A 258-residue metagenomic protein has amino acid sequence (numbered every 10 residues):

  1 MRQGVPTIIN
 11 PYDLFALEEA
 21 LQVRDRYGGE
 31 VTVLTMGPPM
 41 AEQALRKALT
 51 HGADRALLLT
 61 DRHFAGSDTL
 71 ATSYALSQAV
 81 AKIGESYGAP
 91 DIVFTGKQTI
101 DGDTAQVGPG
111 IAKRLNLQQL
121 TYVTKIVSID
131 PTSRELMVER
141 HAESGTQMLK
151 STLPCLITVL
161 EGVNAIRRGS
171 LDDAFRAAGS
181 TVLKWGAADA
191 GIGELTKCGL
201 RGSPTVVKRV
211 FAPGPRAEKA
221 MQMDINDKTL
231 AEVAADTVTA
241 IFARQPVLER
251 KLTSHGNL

Functional and structural regions predicted by a protein language model:
R2-F15, N226-K228: Short, glycine-rich nucleotide/cofactor-binding loops
D13-R24: Histidine-anchored nucleotide/phosphate-binding helix
G28-T32, R55: Residues at the starts of beta-strands that form the adenosine-phosphate
E42-A79: A glycine-rich helix N-cap at a beta->alpha junction
D54, D91, P154: Conserved acidic residues
V80-P90: Glycine-rich phosphate-binding loop signature in dinucleotide/nucleotide-binding domains
G102-L117: Short Gly/Thr/Asp-enriched flexible loops that form oxyanion-binding sites at enzyme active sites
K125-L258: Electrostatically charged, flexible surface regions
